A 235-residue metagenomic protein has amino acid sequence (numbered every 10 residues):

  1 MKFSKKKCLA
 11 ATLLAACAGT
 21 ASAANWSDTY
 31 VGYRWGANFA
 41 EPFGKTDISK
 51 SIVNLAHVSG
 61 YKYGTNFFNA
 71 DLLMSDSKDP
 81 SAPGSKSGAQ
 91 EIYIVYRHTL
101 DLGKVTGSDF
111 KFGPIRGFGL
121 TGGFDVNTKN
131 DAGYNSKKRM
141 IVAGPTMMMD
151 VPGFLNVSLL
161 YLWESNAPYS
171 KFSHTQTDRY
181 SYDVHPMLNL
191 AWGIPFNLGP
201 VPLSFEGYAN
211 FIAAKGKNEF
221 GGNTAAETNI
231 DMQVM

Functional and structural regions predicted by a protein language model:
M1-W26: Cleavable N-terminal export/targeting peptides
S22-D28, V58-F68, L102-G119, M148-S158 (+1 more regions): Short loop/turn motifs that connect adjacent beta-strands in outer-membrane beta-barrel proteins
A23-L73: Short glycine/proline- and aromatic-enriched beta-strand/turn motifs that initiate or cap beta-hairpins
W35-F39, L72-D76, G122-N130, Y161-A167 (+1 more regions): Transmembrane beta-strands of outer-membrane beta-barrel pores
S49-V53, G88-I94, N135-I141, Y180-L188 (+1 more regions): Residues that define the transmembrane beta-barrel architecture of outer-membrane proteins
L55-S59, Y96-L102, A143-M149, L159-Y161 (+2 more regions): Residues on the lipid-exposed face of transmembrane beta-strands in outer-membrane beta-barrel proteins
N69-A132, E227: Surface-exposed loop and membrane-interface regions of Gram-negative outer-membrane beta-barrel proteins
L162-M235: Outer-membrane beta-barrel transmembrane domain signature
